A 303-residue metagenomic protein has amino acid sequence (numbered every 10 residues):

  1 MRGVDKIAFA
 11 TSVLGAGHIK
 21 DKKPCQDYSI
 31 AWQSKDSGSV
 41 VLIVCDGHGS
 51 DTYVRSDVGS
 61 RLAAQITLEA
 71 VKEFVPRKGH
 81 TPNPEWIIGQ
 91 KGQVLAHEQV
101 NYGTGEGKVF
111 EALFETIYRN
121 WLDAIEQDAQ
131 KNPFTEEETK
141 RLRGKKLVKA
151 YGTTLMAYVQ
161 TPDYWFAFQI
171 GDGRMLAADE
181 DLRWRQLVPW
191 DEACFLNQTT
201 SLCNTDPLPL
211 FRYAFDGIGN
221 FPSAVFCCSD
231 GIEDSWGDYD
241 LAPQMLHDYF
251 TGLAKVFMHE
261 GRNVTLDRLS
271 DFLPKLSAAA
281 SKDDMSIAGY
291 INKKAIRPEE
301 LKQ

Functional and structural regions predicted by a protein language model:
M1-K72, G173, N204-D216, S281-A288: N-terminal entry segment of metal-dependent catalytic domains or homologous docking segments
F9-K23, D128-V148, G152-T153, A177-N220 (+2 more regions): PP2C/PPM family metal-dependent serine/threonine protein phosphatase catalytic domain, recognizing the conserved
Q33-D36, V159-Y164, G171, D179-R183 (+1 more regions): Short acidic-glycine loop/turn motifs at beta-strand connectors
S37-V40, D163-F166, P222-A224: Conserved catalytic motifs of the protein kinase core domain
L42-C45, F168-I170, F226-C228: Short hydrophobic beta-strand that contains or immediately precedes a catalytic carboxylate
K72-P84: Flexible helix-coil linker/hinge segments at domain or subdomain boundaries
P84-L176, F211-G219, K282: Catalytic core of PPM/PP2C metal-dependent serine/threonine phosphatase domains
Q198-Q303: C-terminal catalytic subdomain
